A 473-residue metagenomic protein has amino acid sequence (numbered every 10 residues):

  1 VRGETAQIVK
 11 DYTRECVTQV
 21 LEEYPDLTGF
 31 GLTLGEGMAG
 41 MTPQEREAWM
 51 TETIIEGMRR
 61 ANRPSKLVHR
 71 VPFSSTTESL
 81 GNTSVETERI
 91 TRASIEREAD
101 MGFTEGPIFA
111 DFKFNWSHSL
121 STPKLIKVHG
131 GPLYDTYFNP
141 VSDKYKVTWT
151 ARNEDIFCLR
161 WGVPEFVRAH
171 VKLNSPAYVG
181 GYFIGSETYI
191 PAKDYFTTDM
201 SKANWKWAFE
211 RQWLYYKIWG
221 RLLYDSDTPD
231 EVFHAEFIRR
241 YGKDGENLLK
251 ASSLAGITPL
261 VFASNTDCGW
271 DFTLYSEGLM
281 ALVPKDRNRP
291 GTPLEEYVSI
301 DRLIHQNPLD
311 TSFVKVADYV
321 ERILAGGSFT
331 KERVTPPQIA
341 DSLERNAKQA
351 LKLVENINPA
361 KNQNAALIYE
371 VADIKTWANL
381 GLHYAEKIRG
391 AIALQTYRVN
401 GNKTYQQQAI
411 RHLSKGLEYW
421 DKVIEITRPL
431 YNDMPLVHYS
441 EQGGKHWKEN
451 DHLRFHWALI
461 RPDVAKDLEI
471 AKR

Functional and structural regions predicted by a protein language model:
R2-D271, S276-D286: Catalytic-core regions of glycoside hydrolase
S186, I190-Y195, M200-H456, D467 (+1 more regions): C-terminal non-catalytic alpha-helical accessory regions
